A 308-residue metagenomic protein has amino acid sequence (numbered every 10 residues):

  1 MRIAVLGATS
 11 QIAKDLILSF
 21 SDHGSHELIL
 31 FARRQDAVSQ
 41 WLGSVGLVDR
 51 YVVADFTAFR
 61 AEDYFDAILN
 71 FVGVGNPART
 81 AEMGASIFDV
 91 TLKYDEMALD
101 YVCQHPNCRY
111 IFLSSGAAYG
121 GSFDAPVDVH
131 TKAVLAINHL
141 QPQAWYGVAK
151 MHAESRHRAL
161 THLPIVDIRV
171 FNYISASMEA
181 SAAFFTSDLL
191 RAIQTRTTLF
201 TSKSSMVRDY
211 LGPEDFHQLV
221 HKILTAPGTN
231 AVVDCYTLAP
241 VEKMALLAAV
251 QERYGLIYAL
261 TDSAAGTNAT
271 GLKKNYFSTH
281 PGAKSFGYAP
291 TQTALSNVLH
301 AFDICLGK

Functional and structural regions predicted by a protein language model:
I3-H23: N-terminal Rossmann NAD(P)H-binding glycine-rich loop of SDR-like oxidoreductase domains
L6, F31, I68-F71, Y110-G116 (+2 more regions): SDR active-site strand-loop-helix element
S25-A37: Conserved glycine-rich Rossmann-like NAD(P)H-binding loop of the short-chain dehydrogenase/reductase
R50-K93: NAD(P)H-binding glycine-rich loop region in Rossmannoid oxidoreductase-like domains and their noncatalytic homologs
E96-Q143: Conserved Rossmann-fold NAD(P)-dependent oxidoreductase catalytic core, especially the SDR/UDP-sugar
D124-P126, M151, S155-R208, P213 (+2 more regions): NAD(P)-dependent short-chain dehydrogenase/reductase
W145, A149: Active-site helix of classical SDR
R196-T197, T201-K308: C-terminal substrate-binding subdomain of Rossmann-fold SDR/epimerase-dehydratase oxidoreductases
